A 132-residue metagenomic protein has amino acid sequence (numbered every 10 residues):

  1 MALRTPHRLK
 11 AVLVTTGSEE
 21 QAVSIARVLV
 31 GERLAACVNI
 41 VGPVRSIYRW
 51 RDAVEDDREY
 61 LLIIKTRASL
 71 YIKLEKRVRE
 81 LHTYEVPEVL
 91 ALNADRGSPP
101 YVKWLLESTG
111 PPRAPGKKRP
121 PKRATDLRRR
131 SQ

Functional and structural regions predicted by a protein language model:
M1-Q132: Positively charged, small/polar-rich N-terminal and surface patches that mediate targeting and assembly and bind
